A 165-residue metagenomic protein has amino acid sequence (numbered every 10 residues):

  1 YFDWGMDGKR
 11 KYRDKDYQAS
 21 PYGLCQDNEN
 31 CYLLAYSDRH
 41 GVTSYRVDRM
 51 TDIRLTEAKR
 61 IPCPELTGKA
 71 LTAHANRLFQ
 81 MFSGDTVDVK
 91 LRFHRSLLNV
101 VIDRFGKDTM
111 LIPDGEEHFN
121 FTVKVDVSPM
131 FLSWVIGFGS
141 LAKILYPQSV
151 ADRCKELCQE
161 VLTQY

Functional and structural regions predicted by a protein language model:
Y1-Q80, D85-K90: Core beta-strand-centered patch of the WYL/Sm-like small regulatory domain
T72-Y165: Polybasic (Lys/Arg-rich)
